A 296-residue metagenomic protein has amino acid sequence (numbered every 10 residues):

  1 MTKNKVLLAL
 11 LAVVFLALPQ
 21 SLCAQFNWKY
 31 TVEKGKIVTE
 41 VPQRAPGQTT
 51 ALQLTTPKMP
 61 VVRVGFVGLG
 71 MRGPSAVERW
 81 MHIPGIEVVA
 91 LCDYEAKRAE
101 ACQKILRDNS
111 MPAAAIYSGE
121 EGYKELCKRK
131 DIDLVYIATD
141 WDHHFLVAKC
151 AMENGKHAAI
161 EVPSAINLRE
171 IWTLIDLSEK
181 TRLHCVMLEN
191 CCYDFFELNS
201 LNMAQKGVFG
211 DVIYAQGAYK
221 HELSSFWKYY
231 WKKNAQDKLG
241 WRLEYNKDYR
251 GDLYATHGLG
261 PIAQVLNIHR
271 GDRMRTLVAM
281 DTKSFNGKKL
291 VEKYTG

Functional and structural regions predicted by a protein language model:
M1-L10: Bacterial N-terminal signal peptides that target proteins for export
A9-S21: Bacterial N-terminal signal peptides
F26-N109: N-terminal Rossmann-like dinucleotide-binding module
G68, T181-H184, C191-G296: Predominantly a Rossmann-like dinucleotide-binding segment in NAD(P)-dependent oxidoreductases
I83, R129, D194: Acidic-histidine catalytic/liganding microenvironments
A90, L134, Y214: Short, Asp-centered acidic motifs that coordinate Mg2+ and/or phosphate in catalytic or ligand-binding sites
A114-I137: A structured beta-alpha segment of the ubiquitous adenosine-cofactor-binding alpha/beta core
L134, D140-W141, F145-Y193, G207: Beta-strand-loop-alpha-helix segment that lines the small-molecule cofactor/substrate pocket of alpha/beta enzymes
